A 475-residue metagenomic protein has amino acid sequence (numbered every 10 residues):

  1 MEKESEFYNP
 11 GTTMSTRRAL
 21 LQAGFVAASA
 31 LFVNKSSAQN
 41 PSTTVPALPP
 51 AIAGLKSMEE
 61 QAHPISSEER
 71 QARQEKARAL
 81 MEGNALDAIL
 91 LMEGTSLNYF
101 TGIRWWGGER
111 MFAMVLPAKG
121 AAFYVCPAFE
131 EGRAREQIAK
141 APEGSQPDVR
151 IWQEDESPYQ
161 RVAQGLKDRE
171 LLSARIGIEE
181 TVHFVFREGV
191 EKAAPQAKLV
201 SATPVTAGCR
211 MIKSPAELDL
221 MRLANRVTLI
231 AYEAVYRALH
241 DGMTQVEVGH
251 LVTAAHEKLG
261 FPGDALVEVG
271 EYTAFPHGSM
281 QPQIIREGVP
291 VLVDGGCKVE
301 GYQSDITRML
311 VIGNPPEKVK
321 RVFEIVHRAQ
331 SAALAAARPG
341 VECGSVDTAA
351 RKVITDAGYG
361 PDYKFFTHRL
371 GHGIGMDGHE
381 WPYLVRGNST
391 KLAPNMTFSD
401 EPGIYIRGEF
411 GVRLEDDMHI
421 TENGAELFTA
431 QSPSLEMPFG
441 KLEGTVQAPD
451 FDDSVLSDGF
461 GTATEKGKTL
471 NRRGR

Functional and structural regions predicted by a protein language model:
E2-R475: Active-site neighborhoods and metal-handling regions in enzymes and metal-associated proteins
